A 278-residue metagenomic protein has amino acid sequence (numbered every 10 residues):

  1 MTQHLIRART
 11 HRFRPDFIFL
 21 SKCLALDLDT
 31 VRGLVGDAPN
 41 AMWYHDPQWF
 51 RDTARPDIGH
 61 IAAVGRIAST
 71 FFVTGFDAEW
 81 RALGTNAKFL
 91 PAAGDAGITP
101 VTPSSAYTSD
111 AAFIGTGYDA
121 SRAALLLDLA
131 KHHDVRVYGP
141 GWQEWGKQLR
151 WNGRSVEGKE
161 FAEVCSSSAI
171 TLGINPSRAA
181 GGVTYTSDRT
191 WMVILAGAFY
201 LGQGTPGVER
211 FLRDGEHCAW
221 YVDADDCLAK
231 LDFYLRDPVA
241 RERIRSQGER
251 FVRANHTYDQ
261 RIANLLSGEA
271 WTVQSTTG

Functional and structural regions predicted by a protein language model:
M1-F13, S21-T30, R51, R55-D214 (+1 more regions): Nucleotide-sugar donor-binding catalytic core of glycosyltransferases
F17, N264, W271-G278: Non-catalytic N-terminal targeting/anchoring module and adjacent flexible stem/linker that precedes the structured
G33-W49: Active-site proximal beta-strand in glycosyltransferases
R189, K230, Q247-G248: Short, hydrophobic/aromatic alpha-helical segments in well-folded domains
L212, L231, R245: Short, flexible helix/strand-to-coil boundary loops that buttress conserved ligand/catalytic motifs in alpha/beta
C218-A224, F233-P238: Conserved acidic donor-binding segment of nucleotide-sugar-dependent glycosyltransferases
C227: Catalytic phosphate/metal-binding cores of nucleic-acid and nucleotide-processing enzymes, i.e., regions that mediate
L235-S267: A charged, aromatic-enriched C-terminal amphipathic alpha-helix characteristic of glycosyltransferases across folds
